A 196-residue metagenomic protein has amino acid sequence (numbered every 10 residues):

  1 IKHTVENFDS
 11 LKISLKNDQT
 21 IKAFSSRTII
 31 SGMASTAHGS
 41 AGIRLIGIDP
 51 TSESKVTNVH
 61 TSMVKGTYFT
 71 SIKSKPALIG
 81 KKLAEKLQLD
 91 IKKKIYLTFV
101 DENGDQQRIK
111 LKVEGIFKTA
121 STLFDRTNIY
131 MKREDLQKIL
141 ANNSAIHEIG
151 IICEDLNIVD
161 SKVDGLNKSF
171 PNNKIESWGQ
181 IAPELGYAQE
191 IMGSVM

Functional and structural regions predicted by a protein language model:
T4-S144: A structural signal for hydrophobic secondary-structure junctions, strongest on transmembrane helix-loop-helix units
D101-M196: Mechanotransmission and gating elements of multispan inner-membrane complexes involved in transport and envelope
